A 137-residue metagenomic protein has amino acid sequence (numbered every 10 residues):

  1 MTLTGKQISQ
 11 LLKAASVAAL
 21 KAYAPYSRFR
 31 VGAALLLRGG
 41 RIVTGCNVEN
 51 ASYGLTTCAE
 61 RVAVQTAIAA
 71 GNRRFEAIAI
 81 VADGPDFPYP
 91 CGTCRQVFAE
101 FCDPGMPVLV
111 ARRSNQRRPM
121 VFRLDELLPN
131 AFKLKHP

Functional and structural regions predicted by a protein language model:
M1-K21, N72-P137: C-terminal binding/interaction regions
A14-V17, A59-A67: Short, well-ordered amphipathic alpha-helical segments that serve as non-catalytic structural scaffolds within diverse
Y23-Y26: Short Gly/Pro-enriched turn/cap motifs at secondary-structure boundaries
R28-L37: Short beta-strand scaffold segments in enzyme catalytic cores
L36, T66-N72, F101: Alpha-helix C-terminal capping segments
N47-R61: Compact, glycine-rich, soluble single-domain proteins
